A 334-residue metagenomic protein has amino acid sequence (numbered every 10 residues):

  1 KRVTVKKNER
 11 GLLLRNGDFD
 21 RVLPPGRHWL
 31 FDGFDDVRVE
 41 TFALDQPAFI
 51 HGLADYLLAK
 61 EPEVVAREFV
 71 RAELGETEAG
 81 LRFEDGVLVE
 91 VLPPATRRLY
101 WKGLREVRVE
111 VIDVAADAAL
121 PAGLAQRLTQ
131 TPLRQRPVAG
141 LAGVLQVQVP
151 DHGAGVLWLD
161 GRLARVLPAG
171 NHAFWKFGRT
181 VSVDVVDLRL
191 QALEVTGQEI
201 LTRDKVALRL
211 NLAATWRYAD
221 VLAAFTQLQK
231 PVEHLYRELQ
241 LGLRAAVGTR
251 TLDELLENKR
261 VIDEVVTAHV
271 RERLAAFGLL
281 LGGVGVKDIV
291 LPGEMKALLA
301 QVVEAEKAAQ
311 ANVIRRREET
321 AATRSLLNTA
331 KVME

Functional and structural regions predicted by a protein language model:
K1-V302, E306-A308, R315-E334: N-terminal hydrophobic membrane-entry segments
